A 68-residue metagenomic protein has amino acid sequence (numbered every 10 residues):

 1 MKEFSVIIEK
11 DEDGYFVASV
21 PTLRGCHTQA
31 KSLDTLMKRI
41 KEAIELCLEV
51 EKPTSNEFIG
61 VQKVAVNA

Functional and structural regions predicted by a protein language model:
M1-S5, D11-D13, K38-A68: Short, charged, surface-exposed hinge/linker loops at domain edges that act as mobile lids or interdomain connectors
K10-V20: Short aromatic-glycine-(Arg/Gly/Cys) micro-motifs in beta-strand/loop hairpins
R24-L33: A short, exposed loop/beta-hairpin motif centered on an aromatic-Gly-Thr core
